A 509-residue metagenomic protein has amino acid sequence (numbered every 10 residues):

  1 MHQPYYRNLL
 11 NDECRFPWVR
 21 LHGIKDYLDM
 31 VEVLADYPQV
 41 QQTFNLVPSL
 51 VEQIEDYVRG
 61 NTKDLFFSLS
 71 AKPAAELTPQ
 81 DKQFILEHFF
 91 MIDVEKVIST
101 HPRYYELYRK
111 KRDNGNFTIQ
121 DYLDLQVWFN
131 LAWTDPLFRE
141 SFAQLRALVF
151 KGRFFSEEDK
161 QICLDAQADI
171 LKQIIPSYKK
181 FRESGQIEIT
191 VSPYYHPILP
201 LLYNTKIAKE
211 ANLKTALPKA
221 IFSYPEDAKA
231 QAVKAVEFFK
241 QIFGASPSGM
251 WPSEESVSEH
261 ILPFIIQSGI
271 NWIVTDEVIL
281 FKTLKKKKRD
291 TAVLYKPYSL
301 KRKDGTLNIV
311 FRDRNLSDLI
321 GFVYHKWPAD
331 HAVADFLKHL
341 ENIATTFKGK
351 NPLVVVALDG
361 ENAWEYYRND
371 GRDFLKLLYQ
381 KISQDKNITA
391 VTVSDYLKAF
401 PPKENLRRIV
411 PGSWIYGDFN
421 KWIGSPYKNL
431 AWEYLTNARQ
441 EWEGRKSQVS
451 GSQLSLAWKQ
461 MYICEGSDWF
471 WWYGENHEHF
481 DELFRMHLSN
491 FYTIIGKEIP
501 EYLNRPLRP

Functional and structural regions predicted by a protein language model:
M1-L148, K288-P509: Active-site and substrate-binding clefts of carbohydrate-active enzymes
D26-V33, L171-K180, K234-E237, S256-H260 (+1 more regions): Short alpha-helical segments and helix-capping/turn motifs at coil-helix boundaries
V33-P38, P176-V191, K206-A208, K301-D304 (+1 more regions): Acidic (Asp/Glu)-rich catalytic clusters
Q42-F44, I189-S192, S248, W272-T275 (+1 more regions): Hydrophobic faces of well-ordered beta-strands that scaffold small-molecule active sites in alpha/beta enzyme cores
N45-V51, P193-H196, G249-V257, S394-L397: Short, solvent-exposed turn/loop segments enriched in Gly/Ser/Thr/Pro and often Arg
I85-Q173, S184-S223: Active-site-proximal, well-structured secondary-structure segments within enzyme catalytic domains
L213-P252, H339-A357: CE4/NodB-like, metal-dependent polysaccharide N-deacetylase domain that modifies extracellular/periplasmic N-acetylated
Y224-K288, N362-Q384, T389: Catalytic domains of cell-wall/extracellular-matrix polysaccharide-remodeling enzymes, centered on de-N-acetylation
